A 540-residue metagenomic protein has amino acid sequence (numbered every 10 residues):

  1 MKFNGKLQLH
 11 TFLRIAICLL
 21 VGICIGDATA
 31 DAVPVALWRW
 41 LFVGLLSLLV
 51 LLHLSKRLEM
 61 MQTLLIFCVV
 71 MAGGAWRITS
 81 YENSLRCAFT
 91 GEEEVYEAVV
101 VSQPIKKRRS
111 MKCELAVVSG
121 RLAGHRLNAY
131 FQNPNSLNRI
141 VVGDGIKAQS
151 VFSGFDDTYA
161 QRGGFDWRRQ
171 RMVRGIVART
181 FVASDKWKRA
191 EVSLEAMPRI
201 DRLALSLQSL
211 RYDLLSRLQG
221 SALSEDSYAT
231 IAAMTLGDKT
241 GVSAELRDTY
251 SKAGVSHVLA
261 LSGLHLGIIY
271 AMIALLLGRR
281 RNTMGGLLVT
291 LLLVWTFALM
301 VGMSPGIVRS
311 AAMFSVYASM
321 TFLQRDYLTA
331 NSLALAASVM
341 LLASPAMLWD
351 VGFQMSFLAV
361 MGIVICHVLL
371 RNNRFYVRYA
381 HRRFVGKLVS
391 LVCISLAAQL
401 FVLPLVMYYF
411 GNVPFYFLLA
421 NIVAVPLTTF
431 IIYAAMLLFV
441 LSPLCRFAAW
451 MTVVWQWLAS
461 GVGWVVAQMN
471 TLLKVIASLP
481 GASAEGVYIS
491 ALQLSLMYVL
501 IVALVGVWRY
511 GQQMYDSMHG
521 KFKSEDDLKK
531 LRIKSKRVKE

Functional and structural regions predicted by a protein language model:
K2-G5, L58, Q62-H257, E485-G486: Membrane-interface helix/helix-cap signal primarily in integral membrane proteins
F3, A196-S216, L370, L444-F447 (+4 more regions): Short helical patches
L7-H53, G463-A467, T471-V505: Membrane-embedded alpha-helical segments of integral membrane proteins
H10-A16, R202-A204, Q208, T235-T240 (+5 more regions): Hydrophobic alpha-helical transmembrane segments
R14, G22, R57-L64, T180 (+2 more regions): Hydrophobic alpha-helical transmembrane segments in multi-pass membrane proteins
A222-D226, P305, L328, R371 (+1 more regions): Proline-centered turn/helix-capping motifs that create local helix->coil transitions or kinks
M361-G481: Alpha-helical transmembrane segments of multi-pass integral membrane proteins
